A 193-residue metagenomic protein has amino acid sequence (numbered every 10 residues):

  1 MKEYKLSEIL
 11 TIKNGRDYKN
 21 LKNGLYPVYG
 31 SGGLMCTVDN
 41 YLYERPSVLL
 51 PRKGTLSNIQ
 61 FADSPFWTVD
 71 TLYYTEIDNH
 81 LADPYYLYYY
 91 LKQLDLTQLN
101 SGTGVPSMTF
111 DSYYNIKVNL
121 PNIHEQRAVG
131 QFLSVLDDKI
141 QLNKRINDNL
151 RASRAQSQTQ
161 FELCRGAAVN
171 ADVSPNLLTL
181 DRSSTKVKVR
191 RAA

Functional and structural regions predicted by a protein language model:
M1-G30, N115-A193: Non-catalytic DNA-recognition/assembly elements of restriction-modification systems
G30-T97, S101-V105, T109-Y113: A short beta-sheet element
